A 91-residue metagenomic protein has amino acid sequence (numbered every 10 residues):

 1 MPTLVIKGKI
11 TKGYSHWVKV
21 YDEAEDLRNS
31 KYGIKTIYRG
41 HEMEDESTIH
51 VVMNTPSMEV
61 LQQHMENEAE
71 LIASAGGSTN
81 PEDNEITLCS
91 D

Functional and structural regions predicted by a protein language model:
M1-E70, N80-D91: Short S/T/G/P-rich N-terminal loop/turn motif that feeds into the first structured element of a domain
A75-G77: Short, exposed beta-strand-loop hairpins at the edges of beta-sheets in extracellular/periplasmic proteins
